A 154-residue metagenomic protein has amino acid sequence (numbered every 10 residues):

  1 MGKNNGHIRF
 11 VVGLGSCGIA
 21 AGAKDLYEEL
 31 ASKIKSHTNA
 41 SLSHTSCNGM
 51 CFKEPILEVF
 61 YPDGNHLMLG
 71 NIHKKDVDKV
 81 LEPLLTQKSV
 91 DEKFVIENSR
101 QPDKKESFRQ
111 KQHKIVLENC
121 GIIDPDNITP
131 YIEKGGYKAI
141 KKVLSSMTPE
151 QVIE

Functional and structural regions predicted by a protein language model:
M1-E154: Feature of Fe-S/electron-transfer and energy-metabolism proteins that preferentially highlights extended coupling
